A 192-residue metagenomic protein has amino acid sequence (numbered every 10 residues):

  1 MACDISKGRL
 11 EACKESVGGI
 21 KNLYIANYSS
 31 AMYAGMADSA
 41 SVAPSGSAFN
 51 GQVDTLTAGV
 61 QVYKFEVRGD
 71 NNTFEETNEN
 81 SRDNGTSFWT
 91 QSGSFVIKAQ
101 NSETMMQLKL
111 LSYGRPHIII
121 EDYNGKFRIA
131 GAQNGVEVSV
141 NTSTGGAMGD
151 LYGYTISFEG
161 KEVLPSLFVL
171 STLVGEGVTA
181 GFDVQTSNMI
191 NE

Functional and structural regions predicted by a protein language model:
C3-K7, E11-T90, G135-M148: Solvent-exposed edge beta-strands and adjacent loop segments that serve as assembly or binding interfaces
S30, N72, Q100-S102, G125-F127 (+2 more regions): Generic "edge-of-domain/loop-turn" microfeature
G69-N71, Q91-G93, I97-N101, I120-N124: Generic secondary-structure microfeatures
N80-S102, D150-L164: Oligomerization/assembly interface segments of phage tail-like spikes and tubes
G93, M105, G125-Q133: Short helix-loop boundary/capping segments
S102-L110, L167-L170: Short, conserved charged micro-motifs
L108-I129: Short, acidic/charged, Gly/Pro-enriched secondary-structure junctions
N134-E192: Mixed-charge, glycine-accented linear interaction segment located at domain edges/termini
